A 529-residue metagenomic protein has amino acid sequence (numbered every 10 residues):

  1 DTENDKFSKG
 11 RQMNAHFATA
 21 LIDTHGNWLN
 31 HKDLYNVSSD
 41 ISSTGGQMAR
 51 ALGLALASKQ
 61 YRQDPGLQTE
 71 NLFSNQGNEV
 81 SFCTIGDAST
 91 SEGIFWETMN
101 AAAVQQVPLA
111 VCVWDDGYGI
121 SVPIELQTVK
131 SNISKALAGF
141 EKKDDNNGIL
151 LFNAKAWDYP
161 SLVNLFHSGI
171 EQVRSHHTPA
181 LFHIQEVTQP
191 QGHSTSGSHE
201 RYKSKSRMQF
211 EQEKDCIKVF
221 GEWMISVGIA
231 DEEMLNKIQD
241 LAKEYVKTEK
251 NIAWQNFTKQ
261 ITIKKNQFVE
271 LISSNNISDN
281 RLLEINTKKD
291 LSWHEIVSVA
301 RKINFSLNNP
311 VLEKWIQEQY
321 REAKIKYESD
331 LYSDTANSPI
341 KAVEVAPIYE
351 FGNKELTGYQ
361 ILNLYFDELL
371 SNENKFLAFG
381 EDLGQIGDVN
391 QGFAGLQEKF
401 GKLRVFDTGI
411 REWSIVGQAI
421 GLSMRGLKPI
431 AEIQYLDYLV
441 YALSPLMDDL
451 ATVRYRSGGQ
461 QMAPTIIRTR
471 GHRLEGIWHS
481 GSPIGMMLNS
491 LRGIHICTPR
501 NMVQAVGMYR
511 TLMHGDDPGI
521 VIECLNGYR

Functional and structural regions predicted by a protein language model:
D1, H31-A49, A154-D158, E381-I386 (+4 more regions): Active-site nucleophile and cofactor-binding loops and adjacent substrate-binding regions of central metabolic enzymes
D1-C112, G117-G119, P123-E141, I477-H479 (+1 more regions): Cofactor-binding active-site loop characterized by glycine-rich and histidine/acidic residues
D1-D23, Q391-Q418, I430, D437: Active-site cofactor/substrate anionic-group-binding motifs, chiefly glycine- and Lys/Arg-rich phosphate-binding loops
T24-I41, Q76-F82, N146-L150, K375-L377 (+2 more regions): Glycine/charged-rich beta-loop-alpha catalytic/anionic-binding loops adjacent to active sites
A49, K59-R62, F73-E79, K130-S168 (+2 more regions): Conserved thiamine diphosphate
D87, Q504-R529: Conformationally flexible catalytic loops at phosphate/diphosphate-handling active centers
V104-C112, R404-D407, L450-R470, H495: A glycine-rich helix N-cap at a beta->alpha junction
P190-G192, S196-F400: Conserved acidic/glycine
